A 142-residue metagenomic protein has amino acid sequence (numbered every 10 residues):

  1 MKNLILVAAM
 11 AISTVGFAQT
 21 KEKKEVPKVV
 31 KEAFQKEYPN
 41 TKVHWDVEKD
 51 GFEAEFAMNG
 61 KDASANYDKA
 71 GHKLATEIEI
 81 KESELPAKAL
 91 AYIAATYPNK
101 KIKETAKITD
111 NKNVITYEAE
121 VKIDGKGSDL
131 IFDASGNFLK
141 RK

Functional and structural regions predicted by a protein language model:
M1-K23: Bacterial Sec-dependent N-terminal signal peptides
T20-K142: Mature soluble domains of exported/periplasmic/lumenal proteins and thiol-rich metal-chelating peptides
